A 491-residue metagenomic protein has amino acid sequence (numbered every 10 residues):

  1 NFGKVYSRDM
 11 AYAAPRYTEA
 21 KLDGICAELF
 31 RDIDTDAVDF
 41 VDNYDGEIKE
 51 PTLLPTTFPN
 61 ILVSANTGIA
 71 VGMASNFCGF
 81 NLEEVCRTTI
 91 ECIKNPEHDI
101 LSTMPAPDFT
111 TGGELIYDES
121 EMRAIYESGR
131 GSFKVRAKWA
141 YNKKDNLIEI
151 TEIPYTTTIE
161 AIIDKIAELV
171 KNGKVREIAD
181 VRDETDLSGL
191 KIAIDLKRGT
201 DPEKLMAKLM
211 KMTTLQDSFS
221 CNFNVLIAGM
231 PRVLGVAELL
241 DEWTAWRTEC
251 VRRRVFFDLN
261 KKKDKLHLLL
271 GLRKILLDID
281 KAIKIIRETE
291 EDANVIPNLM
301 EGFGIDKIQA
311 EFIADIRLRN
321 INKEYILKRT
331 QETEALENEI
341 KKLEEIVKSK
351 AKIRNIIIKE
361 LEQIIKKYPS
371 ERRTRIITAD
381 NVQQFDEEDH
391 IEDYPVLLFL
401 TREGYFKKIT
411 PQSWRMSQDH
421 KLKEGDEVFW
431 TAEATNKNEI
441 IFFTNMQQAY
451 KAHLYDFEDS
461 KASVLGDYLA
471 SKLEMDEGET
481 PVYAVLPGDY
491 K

Functional and structural regions predicted by a protein language model:
K4-R8, L29-T56: P-loop NTPase nucleotide-binding/switch module
A13-R16, A20, G24-L29, I33-D36 (+3 more regions): C-terminal interaction appendages of subunits in large macromolecular complexes
I61: Flexible glycine/proline-rich, aromatic-decorated loop/lid segments
